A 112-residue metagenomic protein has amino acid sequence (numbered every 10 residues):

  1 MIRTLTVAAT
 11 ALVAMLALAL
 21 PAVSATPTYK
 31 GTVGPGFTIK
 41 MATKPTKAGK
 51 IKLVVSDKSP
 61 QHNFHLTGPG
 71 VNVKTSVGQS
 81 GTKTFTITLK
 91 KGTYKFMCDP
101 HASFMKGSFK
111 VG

Functional and structural regions predicted by a protein language model:
M1-A9: Bacterial N-terminal signal peptides that target proteins for export
A8-A19: Bacterial N-terminal signal peptides
L20-T26: Sec/Tat signal peptide C-region and signal peptidase I cleavage site
T26-T38, V77-G112: Extracellular/periplasmic metallocenter environments
K30, K52-V54, H65: Soluble periplasmic/extracytoplasmic beta-strand elements of cell-envelope proteins
A42-Q61, T84-M97: Beta-strand cores of secreted/periplasmic/IMS beta-sandwich domains, seen most often in copper-related folds
N63-G70: Short, surface-exposed beta-strand/strand-loop-strand elements in extracellular ectodomains
G70-S76: Surface-exposed loop/edge segments in extracytoplasmic proteins
